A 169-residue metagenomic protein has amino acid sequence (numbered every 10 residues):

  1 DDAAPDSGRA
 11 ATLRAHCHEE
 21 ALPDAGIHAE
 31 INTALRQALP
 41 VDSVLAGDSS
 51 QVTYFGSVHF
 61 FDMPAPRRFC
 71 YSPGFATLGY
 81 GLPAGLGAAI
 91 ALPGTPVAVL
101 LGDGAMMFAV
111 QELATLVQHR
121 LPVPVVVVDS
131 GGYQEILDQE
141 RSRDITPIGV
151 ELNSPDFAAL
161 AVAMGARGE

Functional and structural regions predicted by a protein language model:
D1, F55-E169: Thiamine diphosphate
A4: C-terminal reverse transcriptase regions that engage the nucleic-acid substrate
G8-A88, G94: Active-site diphosphate/adenylate-binding microenvironment
